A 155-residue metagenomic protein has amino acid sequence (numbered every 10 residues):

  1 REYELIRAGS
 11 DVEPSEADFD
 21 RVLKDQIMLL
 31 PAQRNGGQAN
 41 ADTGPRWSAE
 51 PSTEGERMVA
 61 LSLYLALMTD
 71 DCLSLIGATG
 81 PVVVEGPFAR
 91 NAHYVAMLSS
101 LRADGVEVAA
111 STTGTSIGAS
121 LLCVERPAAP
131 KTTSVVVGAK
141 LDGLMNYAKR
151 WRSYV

Functional and structural regions predicted by a protein language model:
R1-V83, R90-S153: Active-site core segments that coordinate phosphate-bearing ligands/cofactors across diverse enzyme families
